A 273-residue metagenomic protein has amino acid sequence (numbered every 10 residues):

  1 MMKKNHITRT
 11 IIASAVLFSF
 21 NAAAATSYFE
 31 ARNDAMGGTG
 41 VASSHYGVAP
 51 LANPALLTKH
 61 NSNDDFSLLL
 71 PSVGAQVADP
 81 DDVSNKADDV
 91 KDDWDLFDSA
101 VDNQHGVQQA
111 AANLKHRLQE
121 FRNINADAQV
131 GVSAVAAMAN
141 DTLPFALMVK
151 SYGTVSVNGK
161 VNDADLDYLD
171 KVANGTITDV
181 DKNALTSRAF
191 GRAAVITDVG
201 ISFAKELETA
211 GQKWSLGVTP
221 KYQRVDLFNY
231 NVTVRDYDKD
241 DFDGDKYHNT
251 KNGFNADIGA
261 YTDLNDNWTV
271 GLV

Functional and structural regions predicted by a protein language model:
M1-A24: Gram-negative bacterial Sec-dependent N-terminal signal peptides
A25-V273: Subset of outer-membrane beta-barrel
